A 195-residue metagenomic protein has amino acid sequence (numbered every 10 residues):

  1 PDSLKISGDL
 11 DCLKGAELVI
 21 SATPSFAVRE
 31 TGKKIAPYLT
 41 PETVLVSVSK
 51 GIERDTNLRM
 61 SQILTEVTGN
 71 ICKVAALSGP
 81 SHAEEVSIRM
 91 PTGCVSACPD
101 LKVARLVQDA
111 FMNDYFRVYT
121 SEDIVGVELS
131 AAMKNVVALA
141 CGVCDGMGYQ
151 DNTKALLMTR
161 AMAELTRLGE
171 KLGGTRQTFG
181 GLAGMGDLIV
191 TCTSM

Functional and structural regions predicted by a protein language model:
S3-K5, F116: Short, conserved active-site loop motifs that form the nucleotide-linked donor/cofactor pocket
I6-P91, V107: Rossmann-like NAD(P)(H) cofactor-binding subdomain of soluble oxidoreductases
A27, Y38, I63, V67-K73 (+1 more regions): Internal alpha-helical scaffold of NAD(P)-dependent oxidoreductase catalytic cores
I52-D55, G126-E128, V190: Short, small-residue-enriched loops and turns at beta-alpha junctions that line or gate enzyme active sites
E53, S81, A132-M133, C144 (+1 more regions): Gly/Ser/Thr-rich beta-alpha loop segments that engage phosphate groups in nucleotides
N57, E85, C141, C192-T193: Generic hydrophobic alpha-helical membrane-span motif
G173-M195: C-terminal substrate-binding/catalytic lobe of Rossmann-fold NAD(P)-dependent oxidoreductases
